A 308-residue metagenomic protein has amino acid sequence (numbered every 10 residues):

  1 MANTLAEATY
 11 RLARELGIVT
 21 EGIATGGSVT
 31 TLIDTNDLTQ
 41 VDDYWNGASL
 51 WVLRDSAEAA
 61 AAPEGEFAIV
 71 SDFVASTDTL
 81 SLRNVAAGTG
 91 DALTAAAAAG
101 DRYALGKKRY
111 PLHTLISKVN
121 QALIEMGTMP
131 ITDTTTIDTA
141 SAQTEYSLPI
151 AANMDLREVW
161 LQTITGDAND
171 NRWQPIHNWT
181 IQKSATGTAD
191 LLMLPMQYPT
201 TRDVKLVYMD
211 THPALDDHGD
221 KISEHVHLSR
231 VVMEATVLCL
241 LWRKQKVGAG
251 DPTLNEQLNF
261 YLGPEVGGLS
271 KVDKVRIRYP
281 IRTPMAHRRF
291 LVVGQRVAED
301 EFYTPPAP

Functional and structural regions predicted by a protein language model:
M1-T20, N84, D101-I131, E158 (+1 more regions): Internal mixed-charge
A2-A98, T128-A151: Autoprocessing Asn-cyclization modules and mimics
W45, A152-M154, P199-T201: Short proline/glycine-enriched turn/loop motifs at strand-loop junctions of beta-rich domains
W45-L53, A68, Y103, R157-W160 (+1 more regions): Short hydrophobic/aromatic-rich beta-strand motifs
A48, P149-A168: Solvent-exposed beta-hairpin/edge-strand motifs
L53-A57, Q162-G166, W242: Short, flexible beta-strand-to-coil junctions
S56-P63, G166-N171, G187: Short, solvent-exposed loop/turn segments that connect beta-strands within catalytic domains and beta-strand-rich
